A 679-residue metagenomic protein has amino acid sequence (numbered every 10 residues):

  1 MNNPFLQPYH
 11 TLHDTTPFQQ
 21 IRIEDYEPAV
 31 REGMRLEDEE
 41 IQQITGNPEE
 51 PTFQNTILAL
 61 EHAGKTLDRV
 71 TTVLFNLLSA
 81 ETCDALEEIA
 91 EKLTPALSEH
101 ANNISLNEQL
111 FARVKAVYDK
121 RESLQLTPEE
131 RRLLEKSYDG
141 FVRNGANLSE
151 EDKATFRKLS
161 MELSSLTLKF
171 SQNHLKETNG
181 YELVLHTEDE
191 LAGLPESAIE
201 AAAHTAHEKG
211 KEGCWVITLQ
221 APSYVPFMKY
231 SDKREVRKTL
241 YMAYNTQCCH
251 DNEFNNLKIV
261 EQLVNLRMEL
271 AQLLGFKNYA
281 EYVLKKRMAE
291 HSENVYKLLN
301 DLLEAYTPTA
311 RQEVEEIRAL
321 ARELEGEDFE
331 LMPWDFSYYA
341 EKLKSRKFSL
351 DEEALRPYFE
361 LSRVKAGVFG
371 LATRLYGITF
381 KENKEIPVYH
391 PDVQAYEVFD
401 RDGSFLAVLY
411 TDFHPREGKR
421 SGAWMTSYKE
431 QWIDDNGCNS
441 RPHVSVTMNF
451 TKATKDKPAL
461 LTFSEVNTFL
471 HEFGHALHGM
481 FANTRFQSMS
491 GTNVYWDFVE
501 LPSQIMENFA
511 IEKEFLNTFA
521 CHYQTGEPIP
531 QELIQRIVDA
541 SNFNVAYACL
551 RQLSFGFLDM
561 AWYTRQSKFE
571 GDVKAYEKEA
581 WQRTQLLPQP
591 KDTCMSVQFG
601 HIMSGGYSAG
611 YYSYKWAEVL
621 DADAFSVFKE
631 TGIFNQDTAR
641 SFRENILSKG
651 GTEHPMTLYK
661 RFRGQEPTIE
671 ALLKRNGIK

Functional and structural regions predicted by a protein language model:
M1-L194, F628: N-terminal helix-rich structural modules
M1-P28, E32, G193, C214-W215 (+10 more regions): C-terminal, non-catalytic "cap/extension" segments appended to globular domains
H10-D25, L74-L93, A116-K158, T218-K258 (+6 more regions): Short His/Asp/Glu-rich catalytic/ion-coordination signatures at enzyme active sites or charged loops
R35, E39, Q43-E50, T66-C83 (+25 more regions): Intrinsically disordered or highly flexible coil/loop and linker segments, enriched in small and charged/polar residues
K65-N76, D139, M242, F336-K344 (+2 more regions): Short, hydrophobic/amphipathic alpha-helical patches that form generic packing surfaces within helical domains
L133-L134, E162-S165, Q172, K176-T218 (+7 more regions): Active-site-proximal, well-structured secondary-structure segments within enzyme catalytic domains
N256-M268, H443-V446, T484, K649-G651: Short, hydrophobic/aliphatic alpha-helical segments
T451-L470: Short pre-active-site segment immediately N-terminal to the catalytic Zn-binding motif
